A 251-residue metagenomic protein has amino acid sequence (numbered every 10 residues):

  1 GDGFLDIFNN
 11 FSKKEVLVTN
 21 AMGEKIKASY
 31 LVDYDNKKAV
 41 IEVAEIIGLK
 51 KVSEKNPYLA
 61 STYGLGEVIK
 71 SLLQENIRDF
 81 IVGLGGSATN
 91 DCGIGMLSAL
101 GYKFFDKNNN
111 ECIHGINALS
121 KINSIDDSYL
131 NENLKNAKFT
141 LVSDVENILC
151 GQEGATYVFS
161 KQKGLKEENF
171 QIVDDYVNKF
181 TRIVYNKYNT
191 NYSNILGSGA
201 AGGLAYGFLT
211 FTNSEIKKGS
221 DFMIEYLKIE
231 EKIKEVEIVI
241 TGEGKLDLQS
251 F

Functional and structural regions predicted by a protein language model:
G1-L84, A88-F251: N-terminal loops that bind phosphate or other acidic moieties and the adjacent beta-alpha structural core
